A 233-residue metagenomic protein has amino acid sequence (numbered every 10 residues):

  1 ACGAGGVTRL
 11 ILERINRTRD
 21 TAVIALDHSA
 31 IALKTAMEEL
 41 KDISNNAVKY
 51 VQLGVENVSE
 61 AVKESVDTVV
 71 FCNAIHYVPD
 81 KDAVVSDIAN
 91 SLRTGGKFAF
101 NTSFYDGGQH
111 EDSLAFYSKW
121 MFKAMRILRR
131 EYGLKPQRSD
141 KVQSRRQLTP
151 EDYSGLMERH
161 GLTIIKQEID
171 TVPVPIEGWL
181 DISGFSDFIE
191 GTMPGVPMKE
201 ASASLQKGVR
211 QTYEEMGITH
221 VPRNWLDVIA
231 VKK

Functional and structural regions predicted by a protein language model:
G3-V58: Class I SAM-dependent methyltransferase SAM/SAH-binding core
E60-V69: A short acidic, Gly/Pro-enriched loop at the edge of an enzyme's catalytic core that lines a small-molecule cofactor
T68-K81, F104: A short SAM/SAH-binding and catalytic strip from SAM-dependent methyltransferases
D82-T94: A short glycine-rich, Lys/Arg-flanked "PGG" loop and its adjoining helix->strand segment in the class I
A99-R129: Conserved class I S-adenosyl-L-methionine
R145-H160: Short alpha-helix
I165-T219: C-terminal helical/coil "lid" or tail adjacent to the Rossmann-like core of SAM-dependent
W225-K233: Core SAM-dependent methyltransferase catalytic element
